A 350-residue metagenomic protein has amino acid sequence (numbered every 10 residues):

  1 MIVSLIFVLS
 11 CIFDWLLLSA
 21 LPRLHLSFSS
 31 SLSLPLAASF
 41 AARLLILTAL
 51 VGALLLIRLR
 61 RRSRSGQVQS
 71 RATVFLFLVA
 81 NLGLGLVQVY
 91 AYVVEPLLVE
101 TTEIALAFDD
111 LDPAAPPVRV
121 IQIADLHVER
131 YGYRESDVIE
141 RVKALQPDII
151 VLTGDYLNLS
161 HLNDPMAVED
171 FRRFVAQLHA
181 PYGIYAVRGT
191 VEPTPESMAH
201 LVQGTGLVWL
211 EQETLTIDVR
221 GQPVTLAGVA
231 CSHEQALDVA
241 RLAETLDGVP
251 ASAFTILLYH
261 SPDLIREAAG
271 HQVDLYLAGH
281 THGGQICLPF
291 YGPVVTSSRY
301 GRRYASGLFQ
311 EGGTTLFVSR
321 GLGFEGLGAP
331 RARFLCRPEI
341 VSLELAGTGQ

Functional and structural regions predicted by a protein language model:
M1-V99: Non-catalytic terminal accessory segments
A49-S65, D109-L111, A278, G321 (+1 more regions): Generic structural motif
R62-L145: N-terminal signal-anchor transmembrane helix
P113-Q350: Soluble catalytic domains of enzymes that build or remodel membrane lipids, polysaccharides, and related
